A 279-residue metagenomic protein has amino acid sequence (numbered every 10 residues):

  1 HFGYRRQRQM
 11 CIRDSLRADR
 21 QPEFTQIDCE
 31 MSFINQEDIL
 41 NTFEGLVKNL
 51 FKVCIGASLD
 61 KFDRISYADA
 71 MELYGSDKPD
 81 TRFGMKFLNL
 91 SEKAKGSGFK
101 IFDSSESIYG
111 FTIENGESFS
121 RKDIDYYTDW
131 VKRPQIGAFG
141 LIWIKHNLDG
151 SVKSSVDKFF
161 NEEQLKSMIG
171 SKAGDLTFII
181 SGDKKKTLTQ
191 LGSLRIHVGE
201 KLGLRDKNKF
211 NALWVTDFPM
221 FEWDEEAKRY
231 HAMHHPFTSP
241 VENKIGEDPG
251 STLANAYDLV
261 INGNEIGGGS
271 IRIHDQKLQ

Functional and structural regions predicted by a protein language model:
H1-I12: Single conserved hydrophobic/aromatic residue that forms the stacking wall/gate of nucleotide- or nucleobase-binding
R13-F24, F99, D157-F159: Flexible glycine/proline-rich, aromatic-decorated loop/lid segments
I27-S32, I266: Short beta-alpha connecting loops at secondary-structure transitions that line or flank enzyme active sites
I39, F43, D123, D275: Hydrophobic (often cysteine-bearing) scaffold residues that line and stabilize catalytic clefts of nucleotide/cofactor
G45, N49-N264: Metal-assisted phosphate- and nucleotidyl-transfer catalytic regions
N255, N264-G267, I271-Q279: Conserved structured catalytic cores and adjacent interaction surfaces of nucleotide-binding/hydrolyzing enzymes
